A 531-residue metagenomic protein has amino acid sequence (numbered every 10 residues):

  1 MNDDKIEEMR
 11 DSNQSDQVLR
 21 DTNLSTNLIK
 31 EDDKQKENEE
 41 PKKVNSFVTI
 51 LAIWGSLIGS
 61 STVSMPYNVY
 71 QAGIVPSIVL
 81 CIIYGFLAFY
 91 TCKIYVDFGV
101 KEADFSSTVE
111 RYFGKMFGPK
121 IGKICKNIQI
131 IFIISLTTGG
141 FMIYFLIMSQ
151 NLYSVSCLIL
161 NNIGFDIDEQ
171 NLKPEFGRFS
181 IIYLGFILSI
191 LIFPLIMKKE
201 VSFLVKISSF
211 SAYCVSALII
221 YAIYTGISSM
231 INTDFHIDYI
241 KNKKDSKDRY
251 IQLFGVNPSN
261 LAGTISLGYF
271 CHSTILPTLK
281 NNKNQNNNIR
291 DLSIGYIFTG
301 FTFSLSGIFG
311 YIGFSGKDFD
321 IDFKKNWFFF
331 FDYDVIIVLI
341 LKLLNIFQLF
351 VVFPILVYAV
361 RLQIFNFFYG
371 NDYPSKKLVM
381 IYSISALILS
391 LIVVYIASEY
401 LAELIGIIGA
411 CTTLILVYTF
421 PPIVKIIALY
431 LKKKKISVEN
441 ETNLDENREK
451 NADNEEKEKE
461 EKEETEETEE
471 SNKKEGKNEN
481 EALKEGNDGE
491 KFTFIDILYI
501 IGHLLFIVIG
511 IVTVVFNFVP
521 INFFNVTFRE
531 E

Functional and structural regions predicted by a protein language model:
N2-S64, G85-K93, L483, N487: Membrane-interface "cap" regions at the ends of multi-pass membrane proteins
P41, F47, E102-I133, I143-L184 (+6 more regions): Membrane-interfacial loop- and helix-cap regions that link adjacent transmembrane helices in polytopic membrane proteins
K42-P66, Y70-S77, C81-F86, N127-Q129 (+2 more regions): Hydrophobic transmembrane alpha-helices of multi-pass solute transporters/permeases
W54, I82-F113: Juxtamembrane transmembrane-helix boundary signature
S64-Y90, D97, S202-A222, K283-F309 (+1 more regions): Classical protein tyrosine phosphatase
G85, L188-L195, L218-I223, N345-I346 (+2 more regions): Hydrophobic core segments of alpha-helical transmembrane domains in multi-pass membrane transport and ion-translocation
I407-T419, I501-L505: Small-residue-rich transmembrane alpha-helices that serve as helix-helix interface/gating elements in multipass
D496-N517: Final/C-terminal transmembrane alpha-helix of multipass membrane proteins
